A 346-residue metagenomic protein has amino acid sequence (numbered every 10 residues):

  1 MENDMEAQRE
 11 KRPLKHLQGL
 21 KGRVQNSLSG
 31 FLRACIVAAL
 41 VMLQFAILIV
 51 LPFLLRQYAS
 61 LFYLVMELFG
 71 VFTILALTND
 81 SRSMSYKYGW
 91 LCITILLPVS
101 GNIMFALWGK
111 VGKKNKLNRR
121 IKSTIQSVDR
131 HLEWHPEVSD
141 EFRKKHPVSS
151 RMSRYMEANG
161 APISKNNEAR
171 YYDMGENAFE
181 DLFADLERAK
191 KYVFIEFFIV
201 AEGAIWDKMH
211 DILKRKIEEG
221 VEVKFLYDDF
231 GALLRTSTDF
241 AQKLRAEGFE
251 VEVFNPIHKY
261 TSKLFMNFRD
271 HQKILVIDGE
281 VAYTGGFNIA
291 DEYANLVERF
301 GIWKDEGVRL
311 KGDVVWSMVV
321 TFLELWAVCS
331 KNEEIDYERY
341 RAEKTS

Functional and structural regions predicted by a protein language model:
M1-S346: N-terminal localization/anchoring segments of enzymes in phospholipid and broader phosphate metabolism
